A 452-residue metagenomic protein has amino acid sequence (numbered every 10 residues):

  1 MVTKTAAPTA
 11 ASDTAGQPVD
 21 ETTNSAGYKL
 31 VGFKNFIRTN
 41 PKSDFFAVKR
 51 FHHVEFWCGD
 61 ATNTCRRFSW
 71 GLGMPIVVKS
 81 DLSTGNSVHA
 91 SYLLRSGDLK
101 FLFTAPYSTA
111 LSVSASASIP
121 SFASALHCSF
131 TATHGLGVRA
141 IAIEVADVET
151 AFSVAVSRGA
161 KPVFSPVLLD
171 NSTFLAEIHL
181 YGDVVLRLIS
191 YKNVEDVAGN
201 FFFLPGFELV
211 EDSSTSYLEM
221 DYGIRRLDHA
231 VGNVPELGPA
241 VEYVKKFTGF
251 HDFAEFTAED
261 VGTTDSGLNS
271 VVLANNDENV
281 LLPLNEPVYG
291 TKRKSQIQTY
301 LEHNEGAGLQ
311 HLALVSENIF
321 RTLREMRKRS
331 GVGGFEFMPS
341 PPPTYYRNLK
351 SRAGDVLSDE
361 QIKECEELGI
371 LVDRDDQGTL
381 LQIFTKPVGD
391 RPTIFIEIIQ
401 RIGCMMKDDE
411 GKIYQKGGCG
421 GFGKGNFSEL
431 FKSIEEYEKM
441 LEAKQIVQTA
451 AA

Functional and structural regions predicted by a protein language model:
M1-V78, G85-S165, N171-F253, T264-A452: Glyoxalase I/VOC metalloenzyme domain signal
T257: Active-site and NAD+-binding cores of ADP-ribose-processing enzymes
